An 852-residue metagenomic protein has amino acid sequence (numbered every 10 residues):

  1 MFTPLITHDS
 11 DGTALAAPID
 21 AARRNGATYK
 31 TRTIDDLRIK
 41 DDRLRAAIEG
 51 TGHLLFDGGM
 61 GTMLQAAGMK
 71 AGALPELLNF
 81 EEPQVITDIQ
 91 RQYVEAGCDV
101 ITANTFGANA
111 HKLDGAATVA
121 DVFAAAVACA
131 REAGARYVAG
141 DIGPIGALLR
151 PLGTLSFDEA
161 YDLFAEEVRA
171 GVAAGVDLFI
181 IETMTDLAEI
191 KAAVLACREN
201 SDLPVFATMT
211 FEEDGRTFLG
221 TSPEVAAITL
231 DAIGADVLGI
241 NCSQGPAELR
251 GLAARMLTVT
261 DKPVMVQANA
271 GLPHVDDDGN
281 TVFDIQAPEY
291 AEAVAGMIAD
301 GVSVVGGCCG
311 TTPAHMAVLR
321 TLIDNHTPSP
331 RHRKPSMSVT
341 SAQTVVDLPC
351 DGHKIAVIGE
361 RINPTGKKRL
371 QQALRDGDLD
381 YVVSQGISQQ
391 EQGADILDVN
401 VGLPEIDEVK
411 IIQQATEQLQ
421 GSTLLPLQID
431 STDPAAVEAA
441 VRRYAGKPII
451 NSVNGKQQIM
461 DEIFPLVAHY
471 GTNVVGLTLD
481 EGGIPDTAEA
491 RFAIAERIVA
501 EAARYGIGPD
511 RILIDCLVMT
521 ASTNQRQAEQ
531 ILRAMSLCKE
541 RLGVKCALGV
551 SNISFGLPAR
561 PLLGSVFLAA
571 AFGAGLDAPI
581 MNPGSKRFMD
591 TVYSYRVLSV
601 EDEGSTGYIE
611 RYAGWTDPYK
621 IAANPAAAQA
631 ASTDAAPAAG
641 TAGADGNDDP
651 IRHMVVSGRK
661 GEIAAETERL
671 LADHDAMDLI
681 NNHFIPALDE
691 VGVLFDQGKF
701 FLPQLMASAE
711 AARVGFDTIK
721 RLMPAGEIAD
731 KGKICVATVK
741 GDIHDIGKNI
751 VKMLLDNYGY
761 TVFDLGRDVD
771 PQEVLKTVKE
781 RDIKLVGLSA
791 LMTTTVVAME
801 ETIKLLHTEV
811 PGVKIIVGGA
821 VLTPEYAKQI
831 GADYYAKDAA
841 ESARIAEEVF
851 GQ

Functional and structural regions predicted by a protein language model:
M1-L513, M519-Q852: Domain-level signal for soluble alpha/beta catalytic cores
